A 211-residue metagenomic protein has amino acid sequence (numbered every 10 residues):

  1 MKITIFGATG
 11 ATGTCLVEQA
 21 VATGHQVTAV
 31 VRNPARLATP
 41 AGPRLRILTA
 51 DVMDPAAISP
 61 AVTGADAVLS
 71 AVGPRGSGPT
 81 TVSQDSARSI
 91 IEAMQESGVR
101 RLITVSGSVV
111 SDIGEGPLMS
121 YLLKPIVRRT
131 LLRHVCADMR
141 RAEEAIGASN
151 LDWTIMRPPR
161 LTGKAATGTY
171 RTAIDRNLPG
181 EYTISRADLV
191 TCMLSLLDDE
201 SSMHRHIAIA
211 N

Functional and structural regions predicted by a protein language model:
I3-T23: N-terminal Rossmann NAD(P)H-binding glycine-rich loop of SDR-like oxidoreductase domains
V30-A35, D51-V52: N-terminal Rossmann-fold cofactor-binding loop
P43-D66: Conserved Rossmann-fold cofactor-binding substructure of NAD(P)-dependent oxidoreductases
R75-L102, A137, R141: NAD(P)-cofactor binding segment of oxidoreductase domains
V82, S86-A87, D138, M156 (+2 more regions): Substrate-positioning beta->alpha
S111, E115-V135, L178: Alpha-helical membrane-targeting segments
E115, A165-Y170, L196-R205: Glycine/proline-rich active-site loop of Rossmann-fold NAD(P)-dependent oxidoreductases
E143-K164: Conserved beta-loop-beta element that borders a ligand/cofactor-binding pocket
